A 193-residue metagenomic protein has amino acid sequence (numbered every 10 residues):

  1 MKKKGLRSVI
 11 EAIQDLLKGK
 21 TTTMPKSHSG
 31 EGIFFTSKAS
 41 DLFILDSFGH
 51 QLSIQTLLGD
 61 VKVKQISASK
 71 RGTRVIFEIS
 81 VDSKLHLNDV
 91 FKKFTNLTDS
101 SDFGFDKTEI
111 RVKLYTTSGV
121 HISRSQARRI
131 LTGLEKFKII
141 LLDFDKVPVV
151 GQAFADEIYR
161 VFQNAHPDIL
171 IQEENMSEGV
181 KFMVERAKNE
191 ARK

Functional and structural regions predicted by a protein language model:
M1-K2, L85-K93: Short, charged, solvent-exposed linker or helix-capping segments at domain edges/interfaces that act as flexible hinges
M1-S67: Flexible ATP-lid and adjacent glycine-rich G1/G2 motifs of the Bergerat
G49, S80-K84: Two-component histidine kinase transmitter core
I66-S69, V81: Catalytic phosphate/metal-binding cores of nucleic-acid and nucleotide-processing enzymes, i.e., regions that mediate
V90-V112: Short, cationic low-complexity segments
L114-R192: Amphipathic alpha-helical interaction surfaces in cytosolic regulatory modules
